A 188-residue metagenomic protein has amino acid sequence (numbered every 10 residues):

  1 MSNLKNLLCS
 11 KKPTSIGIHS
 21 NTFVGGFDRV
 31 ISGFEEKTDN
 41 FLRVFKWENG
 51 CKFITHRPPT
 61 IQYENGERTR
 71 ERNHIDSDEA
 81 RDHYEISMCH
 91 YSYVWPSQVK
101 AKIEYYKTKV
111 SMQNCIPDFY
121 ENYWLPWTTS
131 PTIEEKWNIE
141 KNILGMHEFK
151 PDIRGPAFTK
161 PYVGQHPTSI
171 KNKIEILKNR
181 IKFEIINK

Functional and structural regions predicted by a protein language model:
M1-K188: Catalytic-site signature of metal-activated, phosphate-bearing donor transferases, centered on the GT-A/GT-A-like
